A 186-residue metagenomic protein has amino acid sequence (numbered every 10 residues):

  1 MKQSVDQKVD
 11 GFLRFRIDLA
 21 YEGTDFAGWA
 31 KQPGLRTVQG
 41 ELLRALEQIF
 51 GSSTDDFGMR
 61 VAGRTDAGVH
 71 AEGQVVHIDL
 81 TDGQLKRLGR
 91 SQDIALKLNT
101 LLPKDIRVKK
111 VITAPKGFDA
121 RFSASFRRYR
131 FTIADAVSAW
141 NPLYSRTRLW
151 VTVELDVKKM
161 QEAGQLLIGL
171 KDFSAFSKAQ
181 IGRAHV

Functional and structural regions predicted by a protein language model:
K2-H185: Structured-RNA-binding interfaces characteristic of tRNA pseudouridine synthases
